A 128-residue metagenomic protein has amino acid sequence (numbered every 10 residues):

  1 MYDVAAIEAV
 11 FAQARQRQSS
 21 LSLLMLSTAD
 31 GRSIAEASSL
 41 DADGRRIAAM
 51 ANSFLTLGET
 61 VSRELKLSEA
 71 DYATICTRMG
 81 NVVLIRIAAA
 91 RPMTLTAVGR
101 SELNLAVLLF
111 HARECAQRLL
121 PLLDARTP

Functional and structural regions predicted by a protein language model:
M1-A29, S33-P128: Non-catalytic interaction/Regulatory regions outside core domains
